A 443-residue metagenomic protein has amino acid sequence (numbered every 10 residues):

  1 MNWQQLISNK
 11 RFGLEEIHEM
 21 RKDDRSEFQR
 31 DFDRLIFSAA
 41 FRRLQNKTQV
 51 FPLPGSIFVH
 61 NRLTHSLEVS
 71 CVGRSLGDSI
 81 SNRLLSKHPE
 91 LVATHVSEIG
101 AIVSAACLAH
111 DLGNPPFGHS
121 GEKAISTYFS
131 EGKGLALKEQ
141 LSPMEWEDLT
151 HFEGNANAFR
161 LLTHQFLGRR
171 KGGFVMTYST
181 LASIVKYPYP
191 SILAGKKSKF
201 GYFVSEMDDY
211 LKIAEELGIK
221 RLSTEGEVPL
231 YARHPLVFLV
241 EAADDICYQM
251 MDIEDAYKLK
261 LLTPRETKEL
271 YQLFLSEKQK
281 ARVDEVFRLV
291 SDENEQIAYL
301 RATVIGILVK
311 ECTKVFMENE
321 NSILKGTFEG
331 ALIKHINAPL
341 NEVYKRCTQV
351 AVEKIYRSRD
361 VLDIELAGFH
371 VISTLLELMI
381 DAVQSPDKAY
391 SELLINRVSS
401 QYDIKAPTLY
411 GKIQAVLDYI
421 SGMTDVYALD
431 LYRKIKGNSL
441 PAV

Functional and structural regions predicted by a protein language model:
M1-D24, I36-K47, S56, L67 (+4 more regions): Sequence-structural signature of the catalytic-core scaffold of metal-dependent phosphohydrolases that act on
Q29-R42, I336-V343: Acidic, low-complexity proline/glycine-rich segments
K47-I57, V350-I355: A short small-residue
H60-L63: Low-complexity, highly charged intrinsically disordered N-terminal segments that act as targeting/localization
C247, M251, D255, V309-N321 (+6 more regions): Hydrophobic alpha-helix feature that most strongly marks membrane-spanning transmembrane helices and their immediate
Q279-E329, Y390: Polyanionic (Asp/Glu-rich) segments that form extended negatively charged tracts
M317-S399: Substrate-recognition/cap regions that form aromatic- and gly/pro-loop-enriched pockets for small-molecule ligands
S385, E392-L440: C-terminal amphipathic alpha-helical interaction region
